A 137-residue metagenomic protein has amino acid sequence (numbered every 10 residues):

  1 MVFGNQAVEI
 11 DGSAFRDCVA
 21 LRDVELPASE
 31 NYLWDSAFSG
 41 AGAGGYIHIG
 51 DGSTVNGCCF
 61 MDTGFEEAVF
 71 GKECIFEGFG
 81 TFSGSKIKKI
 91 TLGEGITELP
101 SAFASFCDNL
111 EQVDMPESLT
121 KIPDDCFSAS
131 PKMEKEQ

Functional and structural regions predicted by a protein language model:
M1-E9, V19-Y32, G42-T54, T63-I75 (+3 more regions): Structural signature of tandem-repeat unit edges
D11-A14, W34-A37, N56-C59, G78-T81 (+2 more regions): Consensus positions within tandem repeat domains that build extended binding/scaffold surfaces
